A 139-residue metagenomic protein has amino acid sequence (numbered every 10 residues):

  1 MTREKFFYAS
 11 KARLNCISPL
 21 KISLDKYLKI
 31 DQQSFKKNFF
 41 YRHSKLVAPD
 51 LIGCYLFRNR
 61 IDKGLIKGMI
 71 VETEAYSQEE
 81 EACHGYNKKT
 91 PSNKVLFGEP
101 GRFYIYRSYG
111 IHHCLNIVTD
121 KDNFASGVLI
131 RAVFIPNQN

Functional and structural regions predicted by a protein language model:
F6-Y8: Aromatic (phenylalanine/tyrosine) cluster motif
S10, I17-N139: Conserved, well-structured core segments that form or line functional sites
